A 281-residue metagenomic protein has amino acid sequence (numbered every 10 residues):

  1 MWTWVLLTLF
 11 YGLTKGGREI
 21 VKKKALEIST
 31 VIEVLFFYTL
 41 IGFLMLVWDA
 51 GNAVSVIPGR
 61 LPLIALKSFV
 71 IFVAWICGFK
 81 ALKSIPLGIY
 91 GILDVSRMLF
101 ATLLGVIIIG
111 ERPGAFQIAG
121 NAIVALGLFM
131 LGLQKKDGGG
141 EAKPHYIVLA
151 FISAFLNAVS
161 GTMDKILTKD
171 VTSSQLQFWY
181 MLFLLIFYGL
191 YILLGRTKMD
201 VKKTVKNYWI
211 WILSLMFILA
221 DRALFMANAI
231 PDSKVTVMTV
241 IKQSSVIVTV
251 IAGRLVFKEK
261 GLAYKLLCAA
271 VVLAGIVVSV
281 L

Functional and structural regions predicted by a protein language model:
M1-F69, W75-I85, L133-L149, L182-P231 (+2 more regions): Membrane-interface interhelical linkers
G12, G16, V47, S68 (+10 more regions): Hydrophobic/small/kink-forming positions within alpha-helical transmembrane segments of polytopic membrane proteins
V31, L87, P113, S173-S174 (+2 more regions): Membrane-helix interface/capping residues of multi-pass secondary transporters
V34-L35, Y90, L176-Q177: Juxtamembrane helix-start motifs in multi-pass secondary transporters
L40-I41, L46, L103-V106, F116-K135 (+1 more regions): Hydrophobic transmembrane alpha-helices of multi-pass small-molecule transport proteins
L40-M45, L93-I107, F183-F187, A220 (+3 more regions): Alpha-helical transmembrane segments of compact multi-pass small-molecule transporters, enriched in specific families
A53, G78, L99-A119, F129 (+1 more regions): C-terminal transmembrane-helix exit sites in multi-pass transporters
P144-Q177: Selected transmembrane alpha-helices and immediately adjacent juxtamembrane segments of polytopic inner-membrane
